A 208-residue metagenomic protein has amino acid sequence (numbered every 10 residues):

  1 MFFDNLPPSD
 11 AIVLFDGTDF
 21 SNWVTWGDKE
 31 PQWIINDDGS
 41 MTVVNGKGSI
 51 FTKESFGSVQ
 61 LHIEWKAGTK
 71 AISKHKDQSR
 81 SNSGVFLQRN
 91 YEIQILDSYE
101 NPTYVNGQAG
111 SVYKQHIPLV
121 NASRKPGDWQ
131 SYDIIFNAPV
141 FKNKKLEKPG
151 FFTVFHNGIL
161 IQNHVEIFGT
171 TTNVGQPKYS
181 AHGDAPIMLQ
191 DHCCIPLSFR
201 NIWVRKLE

Functional and structural regions predicted by a protein language model:
M1-E208: Carbohydrate-interacting regions of secretory-pathway proteins
